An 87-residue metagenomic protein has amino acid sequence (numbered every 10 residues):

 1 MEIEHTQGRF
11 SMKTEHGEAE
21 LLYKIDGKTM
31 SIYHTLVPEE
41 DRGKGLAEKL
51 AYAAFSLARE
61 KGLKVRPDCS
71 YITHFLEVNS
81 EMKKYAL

Functional and structural regions predicted by a protein language model:
M1-M30: N-terminal first-folded block
Q7, D41, A86: Solvent-exposed, flexible loop/coil residues
S31-I32, R66: Mid-chain, well-packed structural core segment of small domains
T35-R42: A short, internal acetyl-CoA/4′-phosphopantetheine-binding micro-motif in the GNAT/acyltransferase core
G43-A54: Conserved acetyl-CoA-binding loop-helix of GNAT-fold acetyltransferases
A53-L87: C-terminal structural segments of small proteins and small subunits
